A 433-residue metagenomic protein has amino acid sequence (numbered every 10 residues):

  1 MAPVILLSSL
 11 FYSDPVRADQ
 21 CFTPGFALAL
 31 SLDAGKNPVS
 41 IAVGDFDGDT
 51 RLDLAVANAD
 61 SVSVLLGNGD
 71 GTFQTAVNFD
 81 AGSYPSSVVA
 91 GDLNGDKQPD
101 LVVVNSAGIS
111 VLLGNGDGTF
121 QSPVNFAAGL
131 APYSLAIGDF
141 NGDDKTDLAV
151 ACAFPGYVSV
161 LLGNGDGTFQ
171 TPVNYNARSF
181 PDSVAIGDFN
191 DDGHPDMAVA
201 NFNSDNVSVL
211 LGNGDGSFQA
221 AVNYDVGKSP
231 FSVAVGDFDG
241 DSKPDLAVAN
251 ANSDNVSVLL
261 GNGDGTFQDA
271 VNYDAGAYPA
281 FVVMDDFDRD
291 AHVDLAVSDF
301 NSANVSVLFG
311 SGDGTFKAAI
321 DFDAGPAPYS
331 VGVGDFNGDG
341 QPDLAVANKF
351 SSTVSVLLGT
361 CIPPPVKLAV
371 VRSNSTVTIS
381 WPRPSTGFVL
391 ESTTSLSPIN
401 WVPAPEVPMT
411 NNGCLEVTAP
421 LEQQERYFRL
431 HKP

Functional and structural regions predicted by a protein language model:
M1-L10: Bacterial N-terminal signal peptides
P15-K36, L66-S83, L113-L130, L162-S179 (+4 more regions): Blade-edge motifs of beta-propeller repeat domains
V39-F46, L66, S86-L93, L113 (+9 more regions): Beta-propeller blade termini
T50-L52, K97-P99, D144-T146, G193-P195 (+4 more regions): Glycine-aliphatic tripeptides that mark coil-to-beta-strand junctions in extracellular and membrane proteins
L54-N58, L101-N105, L148-A151, M197-A200 (+3 more regions): Hydrophobic beta-strand segments that make up the repeating blades of beta-propeller and related beta-repeat
S61-L65, G108-L112, Y157-L161, N206-L210 (+4 more regions): A short loop-to-beta-strand structural motif that recurs across blades of beta-propeller domains
Y329-P363: Blade-level signature of beta-propeller repeat domains, shared across WD40, Kelch, NHL, RCC1 and BNR/Asp-box propellers
C361-P433: Short, composition-biased motifs enriched in small/polar/acidic residues
